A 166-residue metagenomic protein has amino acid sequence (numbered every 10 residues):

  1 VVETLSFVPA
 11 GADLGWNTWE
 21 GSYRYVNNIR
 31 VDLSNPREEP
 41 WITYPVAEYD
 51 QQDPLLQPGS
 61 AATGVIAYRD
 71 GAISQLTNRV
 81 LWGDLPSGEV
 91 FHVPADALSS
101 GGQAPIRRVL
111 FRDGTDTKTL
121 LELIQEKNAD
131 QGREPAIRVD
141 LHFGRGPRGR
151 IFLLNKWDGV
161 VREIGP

Functional and structural regions predicted by a protein language model:
V1-E134, R138: Beta-propeller domain segments
H142-P166: Blade-level signature of beta-propeller repeat domains, shared across WD40, Kelch, NHL, RCC1 and BNR/Asp-box propellers
